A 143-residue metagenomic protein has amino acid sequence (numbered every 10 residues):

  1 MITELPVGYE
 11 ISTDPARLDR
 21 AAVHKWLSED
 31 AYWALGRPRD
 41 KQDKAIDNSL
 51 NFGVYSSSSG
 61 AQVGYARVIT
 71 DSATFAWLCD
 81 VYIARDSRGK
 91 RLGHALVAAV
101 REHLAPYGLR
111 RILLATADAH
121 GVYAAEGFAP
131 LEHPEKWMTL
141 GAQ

Functional and structural regions predicted by a protein language model:
M1-R37: Short amphipathic alpha-helix that is part of the acyltransferase structural core
E4, A99, E135-T139: Membrane-topology and secretion signals of cell-surface/extracellular proteins
V23-Y55, H103: Active-site rim helix/loop that mediates acceptor-substrate recognition in acyltransferases
D40-S58, V63-Y82: A conserved beta-strand-loop-helix scaffold within acyl/acetyltransferase catalytic domains
S87-L96: Conserved acetyl-CoA pyrophosphate-binding loop and the N-cap/start of the following alpha-helix in GNAT-like
H94, P106-A142: Conserved active-site alpha-helix within GNAT-family acetyltransferase domains
